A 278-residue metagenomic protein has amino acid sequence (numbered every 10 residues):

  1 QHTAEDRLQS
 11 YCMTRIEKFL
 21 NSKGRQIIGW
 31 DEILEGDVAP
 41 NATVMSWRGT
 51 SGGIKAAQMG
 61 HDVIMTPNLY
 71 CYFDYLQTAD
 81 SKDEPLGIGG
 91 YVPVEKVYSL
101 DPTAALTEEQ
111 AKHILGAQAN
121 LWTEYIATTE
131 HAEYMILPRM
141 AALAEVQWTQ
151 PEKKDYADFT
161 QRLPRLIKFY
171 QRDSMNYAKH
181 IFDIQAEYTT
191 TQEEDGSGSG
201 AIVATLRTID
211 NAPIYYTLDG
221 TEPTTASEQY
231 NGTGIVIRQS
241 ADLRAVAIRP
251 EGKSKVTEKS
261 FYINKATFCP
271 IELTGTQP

Functional and structural regions predicted by a protein language model:
Q1-G60: Active-site neighborhood of glycoside hydrolase catalytic domains
R7-R15, R48-S51, K112, H131-M135 (+5 more regions): Generic recognition of stable, solvent-exposed alpha-helical segments in well-folded globular domains
E17-D31, V63-P67, Q150-Y156, A178 (+1 more regions): Acidic/polar loop patches that form or flank catalytic/metal-binding clefts of enzymes that bind anionic ligands
R25, P40-V44, G52-V94: Polar, glycine-rich mid-to-C-terminal structural blocks that act as macromolecule-binding/assembly scaffolds
E32-L34, W47-G49, N68-Y70, N120-E124: Active-site beta-loop-alpha junctions enriched in small/polar residues
A39-N41, G60, K112-G116, A201-V203 (+1 more regions): Active-site lining segments that contact anionic ligands and/or coordinate catalytic metals
Q77-Q192, G198: Substrate-binding clefts and catalytic carboxylate motifs of secreted carbohydrate-active enzymes
K154, T160-P278: Short, compositionally stereotyped local motifs that mark structural "simplifiers"
